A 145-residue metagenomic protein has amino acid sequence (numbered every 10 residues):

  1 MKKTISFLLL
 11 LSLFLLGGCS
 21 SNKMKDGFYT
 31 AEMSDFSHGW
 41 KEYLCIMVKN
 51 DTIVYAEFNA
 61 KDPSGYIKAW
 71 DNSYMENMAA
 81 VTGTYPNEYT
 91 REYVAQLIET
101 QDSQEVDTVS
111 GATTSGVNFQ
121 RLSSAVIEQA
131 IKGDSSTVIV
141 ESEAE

Functional and structural regions predicted by a protein language model:
M1-K3, S20-N22: Absolute protein N-terminus
K2-L10: Sec-dependent signal peptide recognition, specifically the positively charged N-region followed immediately by
L10-L11, Q104: Exposed boundary/loop context
L15-G18: C-terminal motif of bacterial Sec signal peptides marking the signal peptidase cleavage site
N22-E145: Active-site- and interface-proximal helix/loop "cap" or "latch" segments in soluble metabolic and energy-transducing
